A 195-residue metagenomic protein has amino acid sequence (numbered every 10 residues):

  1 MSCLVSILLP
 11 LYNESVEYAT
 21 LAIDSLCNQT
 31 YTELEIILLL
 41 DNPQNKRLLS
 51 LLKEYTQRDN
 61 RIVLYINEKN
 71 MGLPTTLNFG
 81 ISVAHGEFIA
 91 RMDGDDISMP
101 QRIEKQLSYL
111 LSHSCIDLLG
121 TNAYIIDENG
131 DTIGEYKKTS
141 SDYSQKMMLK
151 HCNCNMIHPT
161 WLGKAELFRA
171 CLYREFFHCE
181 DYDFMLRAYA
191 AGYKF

Functional and structural regions predicted by a protein language model:
M1-C27: N-proximal low-complexity "stem/linker" segments adjacent to membrane-targeting elements
Y18, R47-L48, L77, S98-I103 (+2 more regions): Acidic donor-diphosphate engagement hotspot in glycosyltransferases and nucleotidyltransferases that stabilizes
I23-I66: Acidic donor-binding segment of Leloir-type glycosyltransferases
N67-A84, K105: Glycine-rich, basic loop-to-helix element that forms the pyrophosphate-binding segment of sugar-nucleotide handling
I89: Short aromatic/hydrophobic "clamp" motif used to bind/position activated sugar donors
D93-I97, N122: The conserved acidic donor/metal-binding loop of glycosyltransferases
Q101-G134: Conserved donor NDP-sugar-binding/catalytic core segment of glycosyltransferases
Y143-F195: Conserved nucleotide-sugar donor-binding catalytic segment
